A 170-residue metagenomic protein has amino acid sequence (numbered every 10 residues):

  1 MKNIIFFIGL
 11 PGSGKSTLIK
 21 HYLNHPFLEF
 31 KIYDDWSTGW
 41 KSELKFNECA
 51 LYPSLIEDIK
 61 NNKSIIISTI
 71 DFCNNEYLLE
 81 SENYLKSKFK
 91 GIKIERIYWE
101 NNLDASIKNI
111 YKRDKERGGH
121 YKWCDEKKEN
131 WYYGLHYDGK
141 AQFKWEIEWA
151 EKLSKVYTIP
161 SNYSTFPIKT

Functional and structural regions predicted by a protein language model:
I4: Walker A (P-loop) ATP-phosphate-binding motif of ABC ATPase nucleotide-binding domains
F7: Hydrophobic anchor at the beta1->P-loop junction of P-loop NTPases
L10: P-loop (Walker A) phosphate-binding loop of NTP-binding proteins
S13: ATP-binding Walker
T17-S64: Conserved substrate/cofactor phosphate-moiety recognition/catalytic segment in nucleotide-dependent phosphotransferases
S68-S81: Acidic, metal-coordinating catalytic cores used for nucleic-acid/nucleotide bond scission and strand-transfer chemistry
F89-I110: Conserved phosphate-donor/acceptor-positioning beta-strand/loop module used by diverse small-molecule
K115-T170: Small-molecule kinase domains that catalyze NTP-dependent phosphoryl transfer to phosphate-bearing small molecules
